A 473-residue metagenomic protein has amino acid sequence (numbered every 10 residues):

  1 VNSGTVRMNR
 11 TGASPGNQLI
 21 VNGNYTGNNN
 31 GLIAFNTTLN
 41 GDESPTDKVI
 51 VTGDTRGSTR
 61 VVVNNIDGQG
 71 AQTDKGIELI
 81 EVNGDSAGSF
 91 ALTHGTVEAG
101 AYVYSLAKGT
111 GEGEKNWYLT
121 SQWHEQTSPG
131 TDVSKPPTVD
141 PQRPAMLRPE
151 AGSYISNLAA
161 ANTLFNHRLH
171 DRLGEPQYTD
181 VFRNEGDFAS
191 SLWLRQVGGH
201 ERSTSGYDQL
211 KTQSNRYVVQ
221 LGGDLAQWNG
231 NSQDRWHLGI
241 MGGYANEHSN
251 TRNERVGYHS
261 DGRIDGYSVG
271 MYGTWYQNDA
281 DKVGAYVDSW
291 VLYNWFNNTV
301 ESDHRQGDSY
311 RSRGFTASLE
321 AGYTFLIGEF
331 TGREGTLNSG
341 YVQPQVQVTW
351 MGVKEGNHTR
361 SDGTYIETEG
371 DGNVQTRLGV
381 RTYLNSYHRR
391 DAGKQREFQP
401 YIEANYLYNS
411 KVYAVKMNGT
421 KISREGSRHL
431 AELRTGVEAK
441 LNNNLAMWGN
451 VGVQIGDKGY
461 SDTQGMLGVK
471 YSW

Functional and structural regions predicted by a protein language model:
V1-D54, S58-R60, N64-N65, Q69-W123 (+1 more regions): Extracellular beta-solenoid/beta-roll
R7, A34, S191-R195, H237-M241 (+7 more regions): Residue-level detector of the transmembrane beta-barrel scaffold of outer-membrane proteins
G70-S86, D208-Q227, I366-N373: Short secondary-structure subsegments characteristic of cysteine-rich extracellular domains
D132-R333, N450-G452, D457-Q464, K470: Outer membrane beta-barrel translocator domains of Type V secretion systems
R252-H259, D303-R305, S361-E367, M417-K421: Flexible, solvent-exposed loop segments that connect beta-strands
G270, T364-W473: Outer membrane beta-barrel transmembrane domains
G356: Structured binding elements
